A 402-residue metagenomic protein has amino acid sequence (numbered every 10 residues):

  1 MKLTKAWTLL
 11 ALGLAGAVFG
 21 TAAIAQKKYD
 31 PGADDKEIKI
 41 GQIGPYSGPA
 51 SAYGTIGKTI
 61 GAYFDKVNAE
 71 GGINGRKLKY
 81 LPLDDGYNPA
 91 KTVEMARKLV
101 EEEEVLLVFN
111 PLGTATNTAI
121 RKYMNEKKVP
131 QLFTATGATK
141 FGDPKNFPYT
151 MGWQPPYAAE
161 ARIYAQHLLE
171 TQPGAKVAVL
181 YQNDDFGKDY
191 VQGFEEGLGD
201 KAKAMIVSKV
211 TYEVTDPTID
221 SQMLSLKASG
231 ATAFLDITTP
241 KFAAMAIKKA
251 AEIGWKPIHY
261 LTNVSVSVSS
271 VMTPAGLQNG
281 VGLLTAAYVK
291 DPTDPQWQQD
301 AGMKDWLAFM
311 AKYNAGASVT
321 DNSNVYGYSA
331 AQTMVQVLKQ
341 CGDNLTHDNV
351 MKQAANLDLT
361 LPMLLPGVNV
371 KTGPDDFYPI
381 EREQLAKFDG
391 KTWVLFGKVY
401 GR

Functional and structural regions predicted by a protein language model:
M1-I38, Y400-R402: Short, low-complexity disordered leader/linker segments with a strong preference for bacterial N-terminal type II
I24-Q42, A69-K77, L169-K176, N344: Immediate post-signal peptide segment of exported/extracytoplasmic ligand-binding proteins
K27-Y29, E37, A52-K58, E70-D143 (+3 more regions): Beta-alpha junction/loop-to-helix N-cap segments that form part of ligand/metal-binding clefts
Y29-G61, L83-A90, L112-G113, L180-D189 (+3 more regions): Extracytoplasmic "Venus flytrap"
K91-E94, T139-G142, F147-G254, Q296-W297: Extracellular/periplasmic Venus flytrap/periplasmic-binding protein
L99-L112, L132-T134, K176-Y181, G230-T239 (+3 more regions): Periplasmic-binding protein-like
A250-Y326, V399-G401: Extracellular/periplasmic periplasmic-binding protein-like sensory domains
K312, G316-V325, T333-W393: Segments of small-molecule ligand-sensing domains
